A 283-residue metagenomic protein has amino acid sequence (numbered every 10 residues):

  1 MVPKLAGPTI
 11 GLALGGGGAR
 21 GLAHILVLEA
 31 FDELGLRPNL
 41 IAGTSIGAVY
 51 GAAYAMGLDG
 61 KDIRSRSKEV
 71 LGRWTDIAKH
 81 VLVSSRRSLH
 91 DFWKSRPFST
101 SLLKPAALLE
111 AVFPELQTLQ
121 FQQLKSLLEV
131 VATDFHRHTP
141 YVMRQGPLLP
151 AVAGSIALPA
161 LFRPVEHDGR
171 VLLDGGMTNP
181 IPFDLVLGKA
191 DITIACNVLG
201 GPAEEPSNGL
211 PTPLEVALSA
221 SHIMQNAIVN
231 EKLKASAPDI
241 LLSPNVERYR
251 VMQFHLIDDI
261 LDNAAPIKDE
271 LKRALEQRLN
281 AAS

Functional and structural regions predicted by a protein language model:
M1-T44, A52-S283: Patatin-like phospholipase
